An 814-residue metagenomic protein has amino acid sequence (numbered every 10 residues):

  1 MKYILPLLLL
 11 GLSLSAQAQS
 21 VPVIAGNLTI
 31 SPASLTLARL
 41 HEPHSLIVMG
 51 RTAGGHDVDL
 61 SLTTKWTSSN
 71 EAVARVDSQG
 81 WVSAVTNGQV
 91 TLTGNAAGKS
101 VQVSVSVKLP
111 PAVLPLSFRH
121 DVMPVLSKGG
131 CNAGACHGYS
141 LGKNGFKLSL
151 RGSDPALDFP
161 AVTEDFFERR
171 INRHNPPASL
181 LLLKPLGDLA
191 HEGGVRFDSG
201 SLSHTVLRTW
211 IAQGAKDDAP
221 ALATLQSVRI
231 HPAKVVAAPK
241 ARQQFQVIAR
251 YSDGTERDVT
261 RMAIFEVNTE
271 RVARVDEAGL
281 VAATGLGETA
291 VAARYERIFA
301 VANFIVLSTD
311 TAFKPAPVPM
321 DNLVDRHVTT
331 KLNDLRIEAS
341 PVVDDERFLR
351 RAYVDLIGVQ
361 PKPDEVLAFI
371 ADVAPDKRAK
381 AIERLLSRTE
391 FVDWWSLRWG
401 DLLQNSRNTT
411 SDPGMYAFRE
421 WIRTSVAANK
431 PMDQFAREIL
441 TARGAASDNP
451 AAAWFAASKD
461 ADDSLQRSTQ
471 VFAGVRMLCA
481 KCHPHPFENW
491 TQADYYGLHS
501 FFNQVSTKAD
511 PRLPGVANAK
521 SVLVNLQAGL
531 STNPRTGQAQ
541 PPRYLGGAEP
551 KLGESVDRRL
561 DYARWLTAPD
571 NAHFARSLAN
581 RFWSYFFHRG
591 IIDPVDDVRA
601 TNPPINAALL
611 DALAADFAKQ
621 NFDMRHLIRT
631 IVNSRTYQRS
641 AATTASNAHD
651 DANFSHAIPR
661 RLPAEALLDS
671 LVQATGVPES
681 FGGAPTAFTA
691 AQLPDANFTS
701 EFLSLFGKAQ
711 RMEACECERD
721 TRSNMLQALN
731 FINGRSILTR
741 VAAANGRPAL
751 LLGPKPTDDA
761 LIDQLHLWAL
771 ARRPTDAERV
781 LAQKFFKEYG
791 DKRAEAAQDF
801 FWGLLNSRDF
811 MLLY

Functional and structural regions predicted by a protein language model:
I4-S15: Bacterial N-terminal signal peptides
A18-K128, H137-G138, G142-N144, L148-S149 (+4 more regions): Extracytoplasmic soluble-region selector
V105-F159, R170-A178, L183, G187-R208 (+9 more regions): Sequence context surrounding c-type heme c attachment/ligation sites in exported
E164-E168: Acyl-group handling in specialized metabolite and lipid biosynthesis
A316-E390, W395, D401-G682, E716-E718 (+3 more regions): Primarily short, surface-exposed interaction patches in extracytoplasmic proteins
T675-P678, G683-A684, T689-A696, F702-K708 (+1 more regions): Long, His/Glu/Asp-enriched segments that create or flank divalent metal/ion-associated functional microenvironments
